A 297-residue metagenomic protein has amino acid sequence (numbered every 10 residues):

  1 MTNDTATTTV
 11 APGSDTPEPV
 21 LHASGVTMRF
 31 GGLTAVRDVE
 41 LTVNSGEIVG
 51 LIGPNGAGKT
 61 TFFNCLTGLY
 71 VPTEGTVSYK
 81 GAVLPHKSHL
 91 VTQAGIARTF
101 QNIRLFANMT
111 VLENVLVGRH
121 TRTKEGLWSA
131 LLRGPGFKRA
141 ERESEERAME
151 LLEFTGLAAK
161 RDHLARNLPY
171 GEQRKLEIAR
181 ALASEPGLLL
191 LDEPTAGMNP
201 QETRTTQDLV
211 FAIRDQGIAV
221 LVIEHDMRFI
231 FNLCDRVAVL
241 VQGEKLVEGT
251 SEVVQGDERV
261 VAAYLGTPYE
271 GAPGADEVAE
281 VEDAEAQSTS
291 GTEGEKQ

Functional and structural regions predicted by a protein language model:
T2-Q297: Glycine-rich phosphate-binding loops of nucleotide-dependent enzymes
